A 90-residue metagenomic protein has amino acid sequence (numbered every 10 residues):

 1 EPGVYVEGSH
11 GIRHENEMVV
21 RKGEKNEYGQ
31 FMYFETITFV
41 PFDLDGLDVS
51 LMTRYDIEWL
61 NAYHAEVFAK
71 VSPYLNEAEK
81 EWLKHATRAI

Functional and structural regions predicted by a protein language model:
E1-I90: Charged, cofactor-coupling segments
